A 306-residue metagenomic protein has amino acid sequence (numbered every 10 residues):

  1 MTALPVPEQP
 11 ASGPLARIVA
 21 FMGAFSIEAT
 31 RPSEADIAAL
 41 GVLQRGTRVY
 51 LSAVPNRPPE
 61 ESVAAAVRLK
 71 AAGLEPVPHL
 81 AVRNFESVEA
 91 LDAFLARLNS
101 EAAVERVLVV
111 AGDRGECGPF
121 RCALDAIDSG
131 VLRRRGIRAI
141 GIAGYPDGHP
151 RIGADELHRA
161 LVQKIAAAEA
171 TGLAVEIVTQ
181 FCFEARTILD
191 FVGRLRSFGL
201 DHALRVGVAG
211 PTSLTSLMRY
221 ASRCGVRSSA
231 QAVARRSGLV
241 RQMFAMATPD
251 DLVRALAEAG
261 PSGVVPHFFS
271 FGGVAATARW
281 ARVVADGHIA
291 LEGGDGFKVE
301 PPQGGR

Functional and structural regions predicted by a protein language model:
T2-L161, G273, V283: Active-site beta->alpha loop and helix N-cap motifs at the rims of alpha/beta catalytic domains
I27-S33, V110, C122-D147, S197-A255 (+2 more regions): Active-site pocket-lining/capping segments in soluble small-molecule metabolic enzymes
V54, R83, G153, I177-F181 (+4 more regions): Glycine- and other small-residue-rich loops at beta-strand/loop junctions that grip anionic moieties
P78, K164, L173, V206 (+1 more regions): Conserved, mostly hydrophobic/aromatic
P119-F120, I152-A154, L189-D190, T215-R223 (+1 more regions): Short, well-ordered secondary-structure micro-motifs
L132-R138, A167-V175, L252-V265: A structural motif corresponding to the C-terminal end of an alpha-helix and its immediate exit/capping segment
A154-T171, T187: Active-site glycine-rich loop that binds ribose-phosphate moieties when present
G263-R279: Charge-patterned, long linear interaction tracts outside catalytic cores
